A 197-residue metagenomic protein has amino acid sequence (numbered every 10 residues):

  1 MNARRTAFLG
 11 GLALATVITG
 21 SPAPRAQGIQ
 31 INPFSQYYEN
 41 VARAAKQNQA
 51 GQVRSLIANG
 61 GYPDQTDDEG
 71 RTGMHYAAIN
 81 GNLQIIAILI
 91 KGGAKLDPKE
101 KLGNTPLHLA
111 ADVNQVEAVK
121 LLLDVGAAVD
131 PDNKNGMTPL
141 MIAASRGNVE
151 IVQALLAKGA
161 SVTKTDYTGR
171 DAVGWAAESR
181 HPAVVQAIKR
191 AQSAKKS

Functional and structural regions predicted by a protein language model:
Q52, Q84-I85, E117-A118, E150-I151 (+1 more regions): Conserved ankyrin/ankyrin-like repeat signature
